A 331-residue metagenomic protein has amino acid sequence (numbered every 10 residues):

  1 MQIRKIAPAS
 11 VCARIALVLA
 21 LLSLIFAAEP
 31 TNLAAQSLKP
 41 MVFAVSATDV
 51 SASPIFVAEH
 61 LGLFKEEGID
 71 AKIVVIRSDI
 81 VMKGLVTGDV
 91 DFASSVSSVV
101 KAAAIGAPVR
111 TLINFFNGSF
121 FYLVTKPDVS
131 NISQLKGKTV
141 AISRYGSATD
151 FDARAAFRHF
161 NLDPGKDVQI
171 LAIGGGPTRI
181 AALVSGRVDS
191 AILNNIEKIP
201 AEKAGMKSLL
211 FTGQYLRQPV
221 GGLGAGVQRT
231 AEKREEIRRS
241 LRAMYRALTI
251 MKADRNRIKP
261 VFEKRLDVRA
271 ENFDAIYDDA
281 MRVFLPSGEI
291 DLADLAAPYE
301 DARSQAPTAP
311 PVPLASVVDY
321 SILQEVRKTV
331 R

Functional and structural regions predicted by a protein language model:
M1-C12: N-terminal secretory signal peptides that target proteins for export/translocation
C12-E29: Bacterial N-terminal signal peptides
E29-A35: Sec/Tat signal peptide C-region and signal peptidase I cleavage site
Q36-S185, D189-N195, M206-R217: Short, glycine-/small- and polar/acidic-enriched structural segments that line small-molecule recognition paths
V45, F115-T125, E202-K233, I237 (+3 more regions): Periplasmic-binding protein-like
S98, P177-L266: Pocket-lining segment of extracytoplasmic ligand-binding domains
A148-K166, A243-A275, A315-V318, R327-V330: Ligand-binding clefts/hinges and TM-proximal coupling segments of bilobed small-molecule sensing domains
E232-P310: Secondary-structure end/capping motifs
